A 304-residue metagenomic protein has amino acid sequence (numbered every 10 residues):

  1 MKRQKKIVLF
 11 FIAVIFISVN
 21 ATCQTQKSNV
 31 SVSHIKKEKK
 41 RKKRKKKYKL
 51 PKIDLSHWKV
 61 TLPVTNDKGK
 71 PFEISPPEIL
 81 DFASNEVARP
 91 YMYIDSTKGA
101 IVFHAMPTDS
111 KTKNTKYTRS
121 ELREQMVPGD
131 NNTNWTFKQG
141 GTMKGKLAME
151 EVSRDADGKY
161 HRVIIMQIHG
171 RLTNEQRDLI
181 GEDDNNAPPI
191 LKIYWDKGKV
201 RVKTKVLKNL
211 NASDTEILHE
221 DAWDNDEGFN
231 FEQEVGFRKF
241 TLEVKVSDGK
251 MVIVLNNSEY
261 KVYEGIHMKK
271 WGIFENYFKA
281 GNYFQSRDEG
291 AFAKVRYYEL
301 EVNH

Functional and structural regions predicted by a protein language model:
M1-S28: Bacterial Sec-dependent N-terminal signal peptides
N20-D54: Sec-dependent signal peptide cleavage junction
K43-E73, I180-K197: Ser/Thr/Asn(+Pro)-rich, low-complexity disordered segments
K46-V60, V64, G140-T142, R154-G158 (+1 more regions): Ligand-recognition surfaces built from glycine- and aromatic
S84, M92-N209: Secretory/extracellular carbohydrate-interaction modules and structurally similar beta-sandwich "look-alikes"
M143-G145, R238-S247, M251-I253: Short tryptophan-centered beta-strand motifs in secreted/extracellular beta-sheet-rich domains of glycan-recognition
K205-T241: Short, aromatic/His-centered strand-loop micro-motif at the edge of beta-sheets
V254-E259: Short strand-turn-strand beta-turns centered on an Asx-Gly dipeptide
